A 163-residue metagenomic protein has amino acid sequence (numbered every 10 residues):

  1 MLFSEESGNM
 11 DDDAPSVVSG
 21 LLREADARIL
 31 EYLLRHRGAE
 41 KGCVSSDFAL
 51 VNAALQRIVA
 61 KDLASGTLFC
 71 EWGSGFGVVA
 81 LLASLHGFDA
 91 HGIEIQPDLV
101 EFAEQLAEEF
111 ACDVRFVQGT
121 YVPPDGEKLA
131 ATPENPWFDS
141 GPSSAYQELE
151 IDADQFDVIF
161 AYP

Functional and structural regions predicted by a protein language model:
M1-G66: S-adenosyl-L-methionine
L68-C70: Conserved beta-strand elements of the Class I
G73-L81: Glycine-rich SAM-binding Motif I of class I
S84-L85: Gly/Ala-rich phosphate-binding loop of Rossmann-like dinucleotide-binding domains, activating on the conserved
D89-E94: Conserved SAM-binding motif I beta-strand of class I
I95-P97, Y121: Short beta->alpha hinge that forms the Motif I/post-I loop of the SAM-binding pocket
V100-E101: Short alpha-helix immediately C-terminal to the canonical SAM-binding loop
E104-A153: S-adenosyl-L-methionine
